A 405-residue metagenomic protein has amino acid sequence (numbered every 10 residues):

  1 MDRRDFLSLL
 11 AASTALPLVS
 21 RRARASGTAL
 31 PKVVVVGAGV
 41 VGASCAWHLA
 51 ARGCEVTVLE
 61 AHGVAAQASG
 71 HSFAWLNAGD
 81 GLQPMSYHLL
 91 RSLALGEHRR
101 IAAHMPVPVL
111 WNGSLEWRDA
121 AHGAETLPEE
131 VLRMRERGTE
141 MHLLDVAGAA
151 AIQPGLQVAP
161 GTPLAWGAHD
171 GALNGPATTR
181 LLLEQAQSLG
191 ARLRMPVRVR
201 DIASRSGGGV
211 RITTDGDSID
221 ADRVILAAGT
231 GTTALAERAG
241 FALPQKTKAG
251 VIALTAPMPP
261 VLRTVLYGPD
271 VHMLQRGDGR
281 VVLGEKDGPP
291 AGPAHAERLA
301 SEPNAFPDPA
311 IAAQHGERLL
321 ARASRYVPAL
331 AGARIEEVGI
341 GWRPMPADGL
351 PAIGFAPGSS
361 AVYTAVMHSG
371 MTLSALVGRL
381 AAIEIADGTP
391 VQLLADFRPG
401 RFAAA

Functional and structural regions predicted by a protein language model:
D2-A25: N-terminal export signals
L7, G96, V107, D119-S188 (+2 more regions): Flavin (FAD/FMN) cofactor-binding and adjacent substrate-gating region of FAD-dependent oxidoreductase domains
V33-T57: N-terminal Rossmann-like FAD-binding beta1-loop-alpha1 element of flavoenzymes
A51-S69: Glycine-rich FAD pyrophosphate-binding loop
F73-I152, D270-H272, R280, P303 (+2 more regions): Dinucleotide-binding Rossmann-like beta1-alpha1 core, especially the glycine-rich loop that anchors the ADP
D222-R263: Central helical "cap/lid" subdomain
P259-G358: Active-site lid/adjacent beta-loop-alpha segment flanking the redox-cofactor pocket in flavoenzymes
R325-A405: C-terminal catalytic lobe of FAD-dependent flavoproteins
